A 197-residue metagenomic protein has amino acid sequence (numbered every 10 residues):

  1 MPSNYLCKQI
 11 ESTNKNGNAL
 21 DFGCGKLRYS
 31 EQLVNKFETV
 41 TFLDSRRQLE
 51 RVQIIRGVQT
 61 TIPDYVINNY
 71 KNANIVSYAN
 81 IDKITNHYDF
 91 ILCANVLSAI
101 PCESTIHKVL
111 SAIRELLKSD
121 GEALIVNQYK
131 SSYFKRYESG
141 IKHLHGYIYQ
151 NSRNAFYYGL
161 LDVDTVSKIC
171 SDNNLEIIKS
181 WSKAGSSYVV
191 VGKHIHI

Functional and structural regions predicted by a protein language model:
M1-K83, E122-I197: Class I (Rossmann-like) S-adenosyl-L-methionine-dependent methyltransferase catalytic domain, capturing the SAM-binding
N16, Y88-D89: Local beta-strand N-terminus motif with an aromatic residue
F37-E38, D89-F90, I113: Residue-level detection of beta-strand scaffold positions
D82-I84, E115-L116: Short, charge-rich binding segments
L92-N95: A conserved beta-strand element that flanks and buttresses the S-adenosyl-L-methionine
S98-C102: A short His-aromatic
T105-K108, T165: An acidic, carboxylate-rich microenvironment
H107-S119: A short glycine-rich, Lys/Arg-flanked "PGG" loop and its adjoining helix->strand segment in the class I
